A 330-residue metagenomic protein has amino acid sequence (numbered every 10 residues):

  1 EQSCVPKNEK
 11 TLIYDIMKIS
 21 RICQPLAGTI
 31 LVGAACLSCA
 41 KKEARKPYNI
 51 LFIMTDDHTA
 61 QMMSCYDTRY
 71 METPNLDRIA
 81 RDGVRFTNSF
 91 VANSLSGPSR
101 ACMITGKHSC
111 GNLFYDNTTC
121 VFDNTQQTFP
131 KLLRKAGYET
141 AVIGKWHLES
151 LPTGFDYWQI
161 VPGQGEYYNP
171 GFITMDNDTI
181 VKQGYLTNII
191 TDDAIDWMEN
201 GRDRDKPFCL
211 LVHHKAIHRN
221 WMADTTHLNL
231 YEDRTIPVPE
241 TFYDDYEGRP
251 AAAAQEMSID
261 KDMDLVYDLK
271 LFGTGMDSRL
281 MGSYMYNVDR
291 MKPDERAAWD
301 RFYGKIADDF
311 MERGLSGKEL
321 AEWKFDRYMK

Functional and structural regions predicted by a protein language model:
K10, R21-I22: Generic early N-terminus positional signal peaking at residue ~5-7
K18, P25-L26, I30, A34-K330: Formylglycine-dependent sulfatase
